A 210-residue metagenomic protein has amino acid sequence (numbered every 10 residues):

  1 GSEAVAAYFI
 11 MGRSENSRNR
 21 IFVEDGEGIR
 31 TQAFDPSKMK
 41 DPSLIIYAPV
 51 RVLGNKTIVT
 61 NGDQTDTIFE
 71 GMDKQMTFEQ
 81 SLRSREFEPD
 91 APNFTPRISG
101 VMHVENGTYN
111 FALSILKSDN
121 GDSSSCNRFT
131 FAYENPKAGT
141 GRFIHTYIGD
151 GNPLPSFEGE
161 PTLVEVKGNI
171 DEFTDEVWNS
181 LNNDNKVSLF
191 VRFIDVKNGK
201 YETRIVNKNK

Functional and structural regions predicted by a protein language model:
G1-K210: Conserved short alpha-helical segments that host acidic/polar catalytic motifs at enzyme active sites
